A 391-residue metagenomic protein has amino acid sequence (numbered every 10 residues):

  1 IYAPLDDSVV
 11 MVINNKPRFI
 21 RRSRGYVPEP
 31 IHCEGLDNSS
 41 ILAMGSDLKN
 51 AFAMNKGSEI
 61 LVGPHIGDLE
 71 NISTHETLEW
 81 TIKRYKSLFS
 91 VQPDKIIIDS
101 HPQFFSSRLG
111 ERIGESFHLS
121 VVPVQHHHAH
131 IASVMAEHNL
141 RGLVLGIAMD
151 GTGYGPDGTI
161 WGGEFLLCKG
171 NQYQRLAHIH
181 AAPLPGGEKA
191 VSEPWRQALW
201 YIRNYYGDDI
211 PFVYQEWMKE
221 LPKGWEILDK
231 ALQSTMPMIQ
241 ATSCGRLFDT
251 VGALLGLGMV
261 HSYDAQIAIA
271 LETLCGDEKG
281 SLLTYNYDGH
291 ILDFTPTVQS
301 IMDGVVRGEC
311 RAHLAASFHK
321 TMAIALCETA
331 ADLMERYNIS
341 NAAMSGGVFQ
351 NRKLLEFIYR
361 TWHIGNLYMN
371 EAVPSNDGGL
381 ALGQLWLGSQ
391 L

Functional and structural regions predicted by a protein language model:
I1-G35, M236, A241: Internal gly/pro-rich beta-alpha loop/helix module that stabilizes soluble enzyme cofactors or their anionic handles
D7-S8, P28-I41, P123-G146: Conserved phosphate-binding catalytic cores of ATP/NTP-utilizing and phosphoryl-transfer enzymes
V9, Q103-L119, P156-C168, R352-W362: Short Gly/Thr/Asp-enriched flexible loops that form oxyanion-binding sites at enzyme active sites
I41-A43, I97, V144-A148, A241 (+1 more regions): Short glycine-aspartate micro-motif
S46-R84, I202-I339, K353-R360: A contiguous, well-structured pocket-lining segment that forms one wall/lid of small-molecule binding clefts in soluble
S90-Q103, V121-V122, G245, Y337-V348 (+1 more regions): Short glycine-rich phosphate-binding loop at a beta-alpha junction
F117-H130, S340-S345, R352, I358-L380: Conserved phosphate-binding/catalytic loops in two-lobed NTP-binding clefts
M135-N204, D208-F212, E216, Q233 (+4 more regions): Active-site histidine-anchored catalytic micro-motif
